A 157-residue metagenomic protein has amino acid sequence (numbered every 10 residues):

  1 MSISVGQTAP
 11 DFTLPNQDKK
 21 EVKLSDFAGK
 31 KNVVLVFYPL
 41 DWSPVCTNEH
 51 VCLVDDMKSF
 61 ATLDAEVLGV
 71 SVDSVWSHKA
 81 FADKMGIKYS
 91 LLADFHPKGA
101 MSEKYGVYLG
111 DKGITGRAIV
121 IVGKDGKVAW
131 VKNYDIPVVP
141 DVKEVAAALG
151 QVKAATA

Functional and structural regions predicted by a protein language model:
M1-A157: Chalcogenol-based redox active-site neighborhoods
